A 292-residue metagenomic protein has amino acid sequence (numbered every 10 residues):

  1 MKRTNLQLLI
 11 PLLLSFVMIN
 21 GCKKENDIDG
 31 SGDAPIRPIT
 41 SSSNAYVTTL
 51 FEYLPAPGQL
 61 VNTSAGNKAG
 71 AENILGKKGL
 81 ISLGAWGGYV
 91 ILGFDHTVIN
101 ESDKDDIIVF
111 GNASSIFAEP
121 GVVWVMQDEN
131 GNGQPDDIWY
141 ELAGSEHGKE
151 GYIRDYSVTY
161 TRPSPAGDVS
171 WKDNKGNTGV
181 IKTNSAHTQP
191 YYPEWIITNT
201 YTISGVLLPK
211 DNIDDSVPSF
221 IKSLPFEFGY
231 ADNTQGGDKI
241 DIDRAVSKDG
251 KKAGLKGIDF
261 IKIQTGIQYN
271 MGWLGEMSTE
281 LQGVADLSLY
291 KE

Functional and structural regions predicted by a protein language model:
M1-I10: Bacterial N-terminal signal peptides that target proteins for export
Q7-L8, E101, N132-G133, K149: A broad, structure-centric signal for solvent-exposed, well-ordered loop/edge residues that line or flank functional
L9-L12, A85-W86: Short, ordered beta-strand-loop transition motifs
M18-G21: C-terminal motif of bacterial Sec signal peptides marking the signal peptidase cleavage site
E25-E119, I138, A143-E292: A domain-level signal for the mature, folded cores of soluble proteins
W124-D128: Predominantly extracellular/luminal cell-surface or secreted proteins
E129-I138: Acidic, glycine-anchored loop motifs typical of Ca2+
